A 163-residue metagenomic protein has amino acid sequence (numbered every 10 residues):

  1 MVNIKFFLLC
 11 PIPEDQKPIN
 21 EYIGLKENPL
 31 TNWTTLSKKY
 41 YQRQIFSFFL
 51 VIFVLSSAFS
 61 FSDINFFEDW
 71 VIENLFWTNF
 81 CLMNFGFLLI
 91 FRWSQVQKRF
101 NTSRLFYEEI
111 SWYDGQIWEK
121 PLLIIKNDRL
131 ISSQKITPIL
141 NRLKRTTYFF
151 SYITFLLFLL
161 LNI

Functional and structural regions predicted by a protein language model:
V2-L30, L89-Q134: Membrane-proximal soluble regions of multi-pass membrane proteins
L8-F61: Cytosolic-side membrane-entry/anchor segment at the start of a transmembrane helix
L30-K39, I117-W118, L123-I163: Helix-rich interaction surfaces within compact, conserved domain-sized segments that mediate assembly or partner
Q44-L50, E73-T78, R145-I153: Hydrophobic H-region at the start of alpha-helical membrane spans
S47-F48, V71-R99: Hydrophobic alpha-helical membrane-embedded segments
F49-E68, T154-I163: Juxtamembrane "helix exit" motif at the C-terminal ends of alpha-helical transmembrane segments in multi-pass membrane
S56, N74-C81, I124, I131: Generic alpha-helix detector with strongest preference for long hydrophobic helices that associate with membranes
I64, E68-V71, I136-I139: Membrane-interfacial loop-to-transmembrane-helix junctions in polytopic alpha-helical membrane proteins
